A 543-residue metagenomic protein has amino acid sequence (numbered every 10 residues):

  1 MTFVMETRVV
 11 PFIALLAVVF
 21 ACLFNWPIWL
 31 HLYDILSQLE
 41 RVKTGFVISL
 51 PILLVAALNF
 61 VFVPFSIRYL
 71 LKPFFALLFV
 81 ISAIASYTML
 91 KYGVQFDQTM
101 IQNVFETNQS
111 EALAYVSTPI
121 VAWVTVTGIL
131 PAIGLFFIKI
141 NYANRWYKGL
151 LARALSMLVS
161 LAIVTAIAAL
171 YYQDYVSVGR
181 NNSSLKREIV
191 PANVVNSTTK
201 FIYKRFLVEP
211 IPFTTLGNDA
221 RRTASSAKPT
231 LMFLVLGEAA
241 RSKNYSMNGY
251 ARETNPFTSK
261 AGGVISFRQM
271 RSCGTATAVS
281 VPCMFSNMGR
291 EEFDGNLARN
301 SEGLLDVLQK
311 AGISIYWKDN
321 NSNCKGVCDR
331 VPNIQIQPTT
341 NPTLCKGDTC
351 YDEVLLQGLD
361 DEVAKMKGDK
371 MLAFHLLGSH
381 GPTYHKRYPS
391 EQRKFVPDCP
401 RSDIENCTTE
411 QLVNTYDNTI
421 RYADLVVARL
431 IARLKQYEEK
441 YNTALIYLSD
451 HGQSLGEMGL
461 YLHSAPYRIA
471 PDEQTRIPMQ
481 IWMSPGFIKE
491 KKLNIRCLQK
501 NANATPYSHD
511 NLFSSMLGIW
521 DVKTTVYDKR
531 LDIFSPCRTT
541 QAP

Functional and structural regions predicted by a protein language model:
M1-R187: Transmembrane and membrane-interface helices of multi-pass, inner-membrane envelope-modifying transferases
P64-P73, Y92, V307-W317, E362-K365 (+4 more regions): Catalytic cores of PAPS-dependent sulfotransferases and nucleotide-sugar/CMP/GDP-dependent glycosyltransferases
A168-L234, A239-P400, R476, S508-T539: Active-site-proximal alpha/beta segments of enzymes that process anionic O-linked groups
I189, Q357-D360, C399-T443, I481 (+2 more regions): A long, amphipathic alpha-helix that forms part of the scaffold/cap immediately adjacent to metal-dependent active
F233, T419-S464, F513-M516: Metal-dependent active-site segment of extracytoplasmic phospho-/sulfohydrolases and closely related
G249-E253, E439-N442, I446-L493, Y527-K529: Histidine-centered active-site microenvironments of extracellular/periplasmic hydrolases and transferases
R271, W317-D319, M371-G378, D417-A423 (+2 more regions): Short beta-strand segments
G295-E302, E410-Y422, R468-T475, I488-M516 (+1 more regions): A short beta-strand-to-alpha-helix junction
